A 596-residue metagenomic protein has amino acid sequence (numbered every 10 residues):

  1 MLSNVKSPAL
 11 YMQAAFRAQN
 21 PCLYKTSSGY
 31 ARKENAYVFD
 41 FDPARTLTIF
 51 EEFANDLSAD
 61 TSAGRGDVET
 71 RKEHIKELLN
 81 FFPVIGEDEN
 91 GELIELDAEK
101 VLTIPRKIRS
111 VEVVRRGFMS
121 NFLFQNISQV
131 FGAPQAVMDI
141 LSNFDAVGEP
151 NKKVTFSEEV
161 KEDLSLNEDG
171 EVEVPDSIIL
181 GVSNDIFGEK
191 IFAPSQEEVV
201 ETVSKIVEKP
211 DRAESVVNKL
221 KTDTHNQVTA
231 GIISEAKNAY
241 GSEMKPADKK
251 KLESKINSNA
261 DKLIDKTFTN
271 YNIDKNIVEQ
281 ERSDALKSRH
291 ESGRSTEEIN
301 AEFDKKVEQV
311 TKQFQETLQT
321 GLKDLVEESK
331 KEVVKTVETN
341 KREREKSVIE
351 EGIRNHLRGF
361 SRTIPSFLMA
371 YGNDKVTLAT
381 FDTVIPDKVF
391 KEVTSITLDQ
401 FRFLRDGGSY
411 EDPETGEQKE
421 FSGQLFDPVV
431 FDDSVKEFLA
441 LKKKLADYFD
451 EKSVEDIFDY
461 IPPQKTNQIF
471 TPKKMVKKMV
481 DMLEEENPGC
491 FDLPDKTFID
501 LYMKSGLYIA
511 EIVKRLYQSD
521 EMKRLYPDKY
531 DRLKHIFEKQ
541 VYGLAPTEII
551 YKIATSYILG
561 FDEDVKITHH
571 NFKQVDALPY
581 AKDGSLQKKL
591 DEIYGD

Functional and structural regions predicted by a protein language model:
M1-T61, A545: Conserved RecA-like P-loop NTPase helicase motor core
V5-M12, R32, F314, K473 (+2 more regions): Conserved structured core elements
A15, E69-E95, K566-K589: Repeat-unit-sized solenoid/scaffold elements
D40, I94-D97, F498-D500, G543: A structural signal for short, well-ordered beta-strand segments and their strand-loop junctions that often border
D42-R294, E302, K306, Q313 (+7 more regions): Long, largely alpha-helical accessory region at the distal end of helicase-like NTP-driven motors
D324-R362, S366: N-terminal accessory segments
E351-D596: SAM-dependent methyltransferase catalytic region
